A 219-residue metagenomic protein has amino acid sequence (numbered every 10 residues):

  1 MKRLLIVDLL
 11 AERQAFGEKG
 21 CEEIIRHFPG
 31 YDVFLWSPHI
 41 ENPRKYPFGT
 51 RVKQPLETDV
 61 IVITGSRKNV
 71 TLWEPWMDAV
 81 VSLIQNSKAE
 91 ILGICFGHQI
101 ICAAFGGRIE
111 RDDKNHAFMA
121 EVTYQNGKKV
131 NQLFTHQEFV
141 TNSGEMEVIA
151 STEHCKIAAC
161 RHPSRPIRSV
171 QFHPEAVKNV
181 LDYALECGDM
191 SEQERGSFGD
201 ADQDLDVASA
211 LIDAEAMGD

Functional and structural regions predicted by a protein language model:
M1, K53-T58, Q85-S87, G127 (+1 more regions): Flexible, charged surface loops at secondary-structure boundaries
M1-P75, A79, D189-D219: N-terminal beta1-alpha1 cap of cysteine-dependent amidohydrolase-like domains
R3-R13, G17, Y124-D219: Amide-donor transfer/coupling interface in amidating biosynthetic enzymes
K19-C21, P75-A79, F105-I109, E147 (+1 more regions): Short, glycine/charged-enriched secondary-structure capping and boundary segments
W36-E41, D112, T135, S151: Conserved beta-strand termini and adjacent loop/short-helix elements that scaffold enzyme active sites in alpha/beta
I40-K45, H116-M119, F139-V140, K156-A158: A short acidic, often aromatic-flanked loop/helix-cap motif at beta-alpha or helix-coil junctions that lines enzyme
V60-Y124: Cysteine-nucleophile active-site neighborhood
